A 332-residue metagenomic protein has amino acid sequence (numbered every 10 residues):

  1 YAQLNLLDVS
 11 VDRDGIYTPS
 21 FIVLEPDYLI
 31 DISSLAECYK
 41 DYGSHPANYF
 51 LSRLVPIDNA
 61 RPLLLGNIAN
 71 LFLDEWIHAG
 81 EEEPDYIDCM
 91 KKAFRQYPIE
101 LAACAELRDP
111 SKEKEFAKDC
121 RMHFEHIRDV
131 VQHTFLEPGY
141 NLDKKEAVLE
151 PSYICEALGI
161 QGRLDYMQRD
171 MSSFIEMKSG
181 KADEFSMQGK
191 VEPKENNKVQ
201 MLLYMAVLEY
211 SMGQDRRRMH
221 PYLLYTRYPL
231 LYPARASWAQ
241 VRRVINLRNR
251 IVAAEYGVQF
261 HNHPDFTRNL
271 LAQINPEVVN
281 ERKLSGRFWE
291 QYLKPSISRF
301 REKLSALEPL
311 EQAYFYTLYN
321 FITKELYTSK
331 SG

Functional and structural regions predicted by a protein language model:
Y1, L142-N249: Mg2+/Mn2+-dependent nuclease catalytic core
Y1-S172, P229: Metal-dependent nuclease catalytic cores that hydrolyze phosphodiester bonds in DNA/RNA, characterized by
L51, L73-E81, A182, A206-G213 (+1 more regions): Hydrophobic/aromatic-lined pockets within catalytic cores
A60, L64, D85, S111-K118 (+8 more regions): Alpha-helix boundary/N-cap detector
L247-I274: Polybasic (Lys/Arg-rich)
P264-G332: Accessory interdomain/linker segments of ATP-dependent helicases and helicase-like nucleic-acid enzymes that mediate
